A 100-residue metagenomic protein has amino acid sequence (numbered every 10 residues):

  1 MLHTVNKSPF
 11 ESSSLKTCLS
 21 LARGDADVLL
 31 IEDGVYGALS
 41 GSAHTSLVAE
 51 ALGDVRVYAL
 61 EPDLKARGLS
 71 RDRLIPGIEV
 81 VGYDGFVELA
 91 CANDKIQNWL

Functional and structural regions predicted by a protein language model:
M1, A26, D94: Conserved acidic residues
M1-L15, G34-S40: Short, glycine-rich nucleotide/cofactor-binding loops
V5-S8, P62, L100: Structural motif
T17-S20, S42-T45, R73-I75: Short, glycine/charged-enriched secondary-structure capping and boundary segments
S20-G24, L47-D54: Short, conserved loop/helix-junction motifs that constitute active-site signature segments in enzyme catalytic cores
D27-E32, V55-D63: Short internal beta-strands
V35-A49, L69: N-terminal beta-loop-helix "entrance" segment that forms/cooperates in small-molecule cofactor or anionic ligand
R67-L100: C-terminal structural segments of small proteins and small subunits
